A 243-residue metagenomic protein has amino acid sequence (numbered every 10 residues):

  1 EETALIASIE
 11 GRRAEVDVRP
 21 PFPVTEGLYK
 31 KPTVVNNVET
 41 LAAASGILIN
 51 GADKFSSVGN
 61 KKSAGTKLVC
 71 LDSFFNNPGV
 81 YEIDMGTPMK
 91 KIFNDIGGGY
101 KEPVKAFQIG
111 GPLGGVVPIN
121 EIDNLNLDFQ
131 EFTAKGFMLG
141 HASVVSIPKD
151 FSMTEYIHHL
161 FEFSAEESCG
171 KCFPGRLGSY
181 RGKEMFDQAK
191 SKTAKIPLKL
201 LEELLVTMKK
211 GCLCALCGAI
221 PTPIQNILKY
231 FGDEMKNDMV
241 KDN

Functional and structural regions predicted by a protein language model:
E1-G11, D17-P21, G46, N94-D95 (+4 more regions): Short acidic, glycine/serine/threonine-rich loops at helix termini
E1-M85, G97-G99: Hydrophobic alpha-helical positions that pack around
R19, D128-N243: Ferredoxin-type iron-sulfur electron-transfer modules in oxidoreductases and energy-metabolism complexes
D84-I92, S152: Short, structural beta-strand-to-alpha-helix junction motif
M89-I92, P103, S168, G182: Extended, hydrophobic alpha-helical segments in both membrane/secreted and soluble proteins
K90, K101-F107, K236-M239: Acidic/polar loop patches that form or flank catalytic/metal-binding clefts of enzymes that bind anionic ligands
G98-P103, K192-K195: Secondary-structure transition/capping motifs at alpha-helix termini and the adjoining loop/turn into the next element
Y100-K135, K229: Terminal amphipathic helices with adjacent charged low-complexity linkers/tails
